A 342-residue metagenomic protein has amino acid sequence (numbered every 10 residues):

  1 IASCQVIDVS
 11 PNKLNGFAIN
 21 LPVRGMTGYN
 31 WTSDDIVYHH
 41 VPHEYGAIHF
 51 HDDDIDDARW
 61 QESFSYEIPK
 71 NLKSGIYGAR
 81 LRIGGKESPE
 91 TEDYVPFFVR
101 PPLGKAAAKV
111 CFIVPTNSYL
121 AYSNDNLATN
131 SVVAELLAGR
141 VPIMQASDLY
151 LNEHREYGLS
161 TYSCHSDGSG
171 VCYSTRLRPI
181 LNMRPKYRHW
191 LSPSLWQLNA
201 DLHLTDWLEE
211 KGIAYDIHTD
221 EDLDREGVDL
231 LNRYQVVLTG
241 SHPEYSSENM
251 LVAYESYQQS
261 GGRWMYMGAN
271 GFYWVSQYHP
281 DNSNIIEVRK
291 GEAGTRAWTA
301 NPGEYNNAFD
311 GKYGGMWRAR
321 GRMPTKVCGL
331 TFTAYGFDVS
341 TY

Functional and structural regions predicted by a protein language model:
I1-E44: Extracytoplasmic low-complexity segments
S3-P11, A18-I19, G78-A79, P89-D93 (+6 more regions): Short, solvent-exposed loop/turn and secondary-structure capping segments
N20, I83, V288-K290: Glycine/threonine-rich phosphate-binding loop and adjacent beta-strand/alpha-helix elements that clamp
G28-D56, I76, I83-L230: Aromatic-Pro/Gly-enriched surface loop or interdomain linker that acts as a lid/target-recognition segment
D53-D56, S65-E67, N71-K73, W190-P280: Helical hinge/lid and interdomain linker segments adjacent to catalytic or ligand-binding clefts that mediate domain
E244, E248-Y342: A glycine-rich, often tryptophan-bearing local segment used as a flexible ligand/cofactor-contacting loop or short
